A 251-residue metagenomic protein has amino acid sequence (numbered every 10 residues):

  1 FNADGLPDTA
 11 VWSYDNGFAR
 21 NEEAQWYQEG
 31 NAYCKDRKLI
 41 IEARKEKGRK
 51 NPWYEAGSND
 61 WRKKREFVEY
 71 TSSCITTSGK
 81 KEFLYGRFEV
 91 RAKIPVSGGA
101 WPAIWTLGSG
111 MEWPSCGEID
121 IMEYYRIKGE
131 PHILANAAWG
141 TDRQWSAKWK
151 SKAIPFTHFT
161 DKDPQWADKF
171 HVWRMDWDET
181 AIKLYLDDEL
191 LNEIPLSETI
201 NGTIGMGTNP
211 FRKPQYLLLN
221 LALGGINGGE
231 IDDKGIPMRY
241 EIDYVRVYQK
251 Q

Functional and structural regions predicted by a protein language model:
N2-Q251: GH16 jelly-roll
